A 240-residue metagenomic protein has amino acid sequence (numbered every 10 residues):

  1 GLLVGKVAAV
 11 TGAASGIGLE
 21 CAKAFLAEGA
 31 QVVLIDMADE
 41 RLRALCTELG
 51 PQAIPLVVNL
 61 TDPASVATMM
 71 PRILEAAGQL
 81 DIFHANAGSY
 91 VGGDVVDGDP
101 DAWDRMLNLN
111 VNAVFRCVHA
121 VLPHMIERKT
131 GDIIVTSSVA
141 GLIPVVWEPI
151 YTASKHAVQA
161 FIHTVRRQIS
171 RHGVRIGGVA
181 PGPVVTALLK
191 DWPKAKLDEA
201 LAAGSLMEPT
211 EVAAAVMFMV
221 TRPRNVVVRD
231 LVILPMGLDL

Functional and structural regions predicted by a protein language model:
L2-Q31: Canonical Rossmann dinucleotide-binding motif of NAD(H)/NADP(H)-dependent dehydrogenases/reductases, specifically
E28-A44: Conserved glycine-rich Rossmann-like NAD(P)H-binding loop of the short-chain dehydrogenase/reductase
D39-E40, V57-T68, P100: The beta1-alpha1 cofactor-binding region of Rossmann-like NAD(H)/NADP(H)-dependent oxidoreductases
D94-V95, D99-D104: Substrate-binding pocket helix/loop in short-chain dehydrogenase/reductase
V118, S154: Active-site helix of classical SDR
S138: Residue(s) in the substrate-gating loop at a strand-loop-helix junction that position the organic substrate next
R171, G178-V179, E199-L240: C-terminal helical subdomain
